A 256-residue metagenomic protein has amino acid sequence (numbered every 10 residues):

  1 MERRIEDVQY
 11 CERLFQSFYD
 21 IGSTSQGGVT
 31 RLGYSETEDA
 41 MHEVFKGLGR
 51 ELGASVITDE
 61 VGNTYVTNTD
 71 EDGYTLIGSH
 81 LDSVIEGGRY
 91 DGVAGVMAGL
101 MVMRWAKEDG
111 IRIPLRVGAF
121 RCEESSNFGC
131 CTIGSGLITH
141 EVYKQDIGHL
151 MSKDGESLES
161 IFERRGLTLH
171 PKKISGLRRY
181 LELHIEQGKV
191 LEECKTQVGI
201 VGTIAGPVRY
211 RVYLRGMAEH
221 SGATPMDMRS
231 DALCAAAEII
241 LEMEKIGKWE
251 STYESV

Functional and structural regions predicted by a protein language model:
E2-S35, R121: N-terminal capping segment at the start of a domain
Y10-S17, I21, V44, L48-L52 (+1 more regions): Generic non-transmembrane alpha-helical segments
S23-T69: A non-catalytic alpha/beta surface segment that caps or lines the substrate-entry region of metallo-dependent hydrolase
V44, V93-M101, C234-E238: Short amphipathic alpha-helical face segments that pack within enzyme cores and frequently flank/anchor catalytic
D59-V61, L76, R112-R121, R179 (+1 more regions): Beta-strand segments within the central parallel beta-sheet cores of soluble alpha/beta enzyme folds
G73-I85, R179, R215-S221: Glycine/charged-rich beta-loop-alpha catalytic/anionic-binding loops adjacent to active sites
I85-D154: A generic, well-ordered mixed alpha/beta core segment in the N-terminal half of proteins
C122-E123, G129-V256: Midchain, well-structured core segments that form catalytic/ion-binding scaffolds
